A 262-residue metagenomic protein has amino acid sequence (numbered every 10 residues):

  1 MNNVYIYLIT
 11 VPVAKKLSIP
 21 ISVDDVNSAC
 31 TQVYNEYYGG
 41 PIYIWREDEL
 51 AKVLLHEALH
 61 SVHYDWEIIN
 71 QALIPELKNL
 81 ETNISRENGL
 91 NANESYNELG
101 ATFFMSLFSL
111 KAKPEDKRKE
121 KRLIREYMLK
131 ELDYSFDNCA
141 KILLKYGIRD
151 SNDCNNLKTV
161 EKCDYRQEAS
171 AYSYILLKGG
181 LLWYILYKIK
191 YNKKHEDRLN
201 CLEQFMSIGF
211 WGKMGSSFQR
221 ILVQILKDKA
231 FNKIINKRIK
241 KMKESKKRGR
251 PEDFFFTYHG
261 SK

Functional and structural regions predicted by a protein language model:
M1-Y37, I44-E47: Auxiliary, metal-adjacent structural segments of Zn-dependent hydrolase domains
V4, G40, L50-A51, L99: Residue-level detector of short, conserved catalytic/binding motifs and their immediate flanks
V13-A14, L59, I69, F108: Conserved beta-strand elements of beta-rich interaction domains across eukaryotes, especially beta-propellers
Y43-K52, R86-L90, E94: Amphipathic alpha-helical protein-protein interaction segments
K52-I68, A101: Active-site recognition of the HExxH zinc-binding catalytic motif
A58, V62, F104-S109, I189: Generic structural signal for hydrophobic core residues of well-folded globular domains
E67, Q71-F136: Post-HExxH zinc-binding segment in Zn-dependent metallohydrolases
K117-K262: Long, compositionally biased intrinsically disordered regions
